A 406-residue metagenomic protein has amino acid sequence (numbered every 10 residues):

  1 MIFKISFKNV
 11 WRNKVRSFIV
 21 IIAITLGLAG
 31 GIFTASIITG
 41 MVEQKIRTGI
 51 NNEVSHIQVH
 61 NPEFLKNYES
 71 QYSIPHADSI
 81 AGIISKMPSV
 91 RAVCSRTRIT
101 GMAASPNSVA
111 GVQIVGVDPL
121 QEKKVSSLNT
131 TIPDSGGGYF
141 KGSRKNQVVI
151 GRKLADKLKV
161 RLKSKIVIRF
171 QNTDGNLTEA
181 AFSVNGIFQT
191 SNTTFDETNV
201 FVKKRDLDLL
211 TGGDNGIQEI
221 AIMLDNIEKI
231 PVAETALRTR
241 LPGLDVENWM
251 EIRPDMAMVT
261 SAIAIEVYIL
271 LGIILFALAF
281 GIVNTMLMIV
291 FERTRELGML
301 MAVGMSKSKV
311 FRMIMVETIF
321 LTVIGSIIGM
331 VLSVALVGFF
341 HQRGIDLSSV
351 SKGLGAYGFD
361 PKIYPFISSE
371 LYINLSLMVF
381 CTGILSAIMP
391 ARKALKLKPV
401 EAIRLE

Functional and structural regions predicted by a protein language model:
V15-V42, I327: Short, strongly hydrophobic transmembrane alpha-helices
A29-I57, V337-G344: Alpha-helical transmembrane segments
G31-G40, T260, A264-V303, V310-M315 (+2 more regions): A hydrophobic alpha-helix feature that marks transmembrane segments and, especially, their cytosolic C-terminal ends
P62, Y72-F201, R205-N215: A structural signal for hydrophobic secondary-structure junctions, strongest on transmembrane helix-loop-helix units
Q171-V267: Mechanotransmission and gating elements of multispan inner-membrane complexes involved in transport and envelope
L287, R295-H341, N374, T382: Transmembrane alpha-helical interface segments in multi-pass membrane proteins
I327-N374, I388: Short helix-loop junctions at transmembrane helix boundaries
P365-E406: C-terminal membrane-exit region of the final transmembrane helix in multipass inner-membrane proteins
